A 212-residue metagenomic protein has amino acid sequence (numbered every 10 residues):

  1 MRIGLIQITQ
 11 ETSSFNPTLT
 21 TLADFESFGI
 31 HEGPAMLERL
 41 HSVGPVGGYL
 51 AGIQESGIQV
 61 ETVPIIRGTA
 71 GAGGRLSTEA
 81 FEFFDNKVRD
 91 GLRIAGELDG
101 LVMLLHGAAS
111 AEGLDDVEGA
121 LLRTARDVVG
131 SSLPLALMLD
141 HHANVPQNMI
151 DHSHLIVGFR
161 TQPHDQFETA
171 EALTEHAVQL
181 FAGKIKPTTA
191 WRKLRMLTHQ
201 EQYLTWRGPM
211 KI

Functional and structural regions predicted by a protein language model:
M1-S56: N-terminal amphipathic/basic leader segments beginning at the initiator methionine
G4-E11, N16, T78-D85, R93-A182: Active-site histidine-anchored catalytic micro-motif
Q7-S13, T20, I30, G44-P45 (+2 more regions): Active-site catalytic microenvironments in core metabolic enzymes, especially phosphate/sugar-handling
G29-H31, P64-G73, M103-H106: Gly-rich Lys/Arg/Thr-decorated short loops/hinges at beta-loop-alpha junctions or inter-strand turns that position
P45, A51-Q54, A182-I212: Accessory alpha-helical/coil subdomains and C-terminal extensions that flank or cap enzyme catalytic cores
L50-L92: Low-complexity, highly charged intrinsically disordered N-terminal segments that act as targeting/localization
Q59, E97-L98, K186-P187: Intrinsically disordered or highly flexible coil/loop and linker segments, enriched in small and charged/polar residues
A70-G74, H106-A111, F159-P163, K193-Y203: Active-site-proximal beta-alpha loop/turn segments in soluble metabolic enzymes
